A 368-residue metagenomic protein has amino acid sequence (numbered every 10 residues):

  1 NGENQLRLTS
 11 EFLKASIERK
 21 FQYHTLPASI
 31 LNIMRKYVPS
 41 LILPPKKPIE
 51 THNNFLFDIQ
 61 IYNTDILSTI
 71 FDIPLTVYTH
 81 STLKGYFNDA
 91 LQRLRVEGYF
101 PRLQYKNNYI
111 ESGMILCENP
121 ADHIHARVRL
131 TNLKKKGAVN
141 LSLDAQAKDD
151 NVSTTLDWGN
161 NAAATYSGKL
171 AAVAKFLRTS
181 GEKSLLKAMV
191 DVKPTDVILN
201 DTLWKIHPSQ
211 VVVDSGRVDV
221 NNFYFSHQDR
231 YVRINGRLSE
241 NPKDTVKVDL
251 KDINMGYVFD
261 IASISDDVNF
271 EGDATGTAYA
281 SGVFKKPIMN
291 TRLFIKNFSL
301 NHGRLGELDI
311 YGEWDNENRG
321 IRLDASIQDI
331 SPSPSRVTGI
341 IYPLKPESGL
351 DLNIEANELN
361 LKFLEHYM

Functional and structural regions predicted by a protein language model:
N1-M368: Interface amphipathic segments
